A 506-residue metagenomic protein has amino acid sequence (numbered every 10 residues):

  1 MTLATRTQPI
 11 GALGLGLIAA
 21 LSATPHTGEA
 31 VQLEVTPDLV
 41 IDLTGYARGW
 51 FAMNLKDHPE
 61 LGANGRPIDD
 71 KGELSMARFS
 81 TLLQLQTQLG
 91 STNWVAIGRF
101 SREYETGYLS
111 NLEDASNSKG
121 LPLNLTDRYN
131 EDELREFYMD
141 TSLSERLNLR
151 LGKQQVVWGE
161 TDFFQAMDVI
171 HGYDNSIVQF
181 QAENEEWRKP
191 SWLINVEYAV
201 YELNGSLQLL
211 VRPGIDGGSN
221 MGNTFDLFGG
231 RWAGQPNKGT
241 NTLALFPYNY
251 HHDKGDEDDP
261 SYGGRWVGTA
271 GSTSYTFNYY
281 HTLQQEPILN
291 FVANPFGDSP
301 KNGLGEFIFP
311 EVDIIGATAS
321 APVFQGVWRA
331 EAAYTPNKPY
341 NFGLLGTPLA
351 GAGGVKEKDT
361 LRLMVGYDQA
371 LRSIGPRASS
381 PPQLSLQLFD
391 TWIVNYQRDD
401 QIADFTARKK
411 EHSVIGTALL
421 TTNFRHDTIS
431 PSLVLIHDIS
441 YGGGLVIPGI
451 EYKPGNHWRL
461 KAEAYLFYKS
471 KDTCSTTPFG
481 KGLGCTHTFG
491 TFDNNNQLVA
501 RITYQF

Functional and structural regions predicted by a protein language model:
T27-L43, L85-W94, S142-R150, W158 (+7 more regions): Short loop/turn motifs that connect adjacent beta-strands in outer-membrane beta-barrel proteins
G45, T81-T87, E136-T141, I194-Y198 (+9 more regions): Residues on the lipid-exposed face of transmembrane beta-strands in outer-membrane beta-barrel proteins
G49-L55, L89-S91, F100-Y104, Q155-V157 (+12 more regions): Transmembrane beta-strands of outer-membrane beta-barrel pores
M53, E73-F79, N130-R135, R188-W192 (+7 more regions): Residues that define the transmembrane beta-barrel architecture of outer-membrane proteins
N64-K71, L121-L125, V178-A182, Y248-H252 (+5 more regions): Extracellular loop and loop/strand-boundary signature of outer-membrane beta-barrel proteins
M76, Q88-S91, Y280-T282, R329-P339 (+1 more regions): Detector for outer-membrane/organellar transmembrane beta-barrel domains, recognizing the amphipathic beta-strand
T87-G229, Y465-K471: Outer membrane beta-barrel
G482-F506: Outer-membrane beta-barrel "beta-signal"
